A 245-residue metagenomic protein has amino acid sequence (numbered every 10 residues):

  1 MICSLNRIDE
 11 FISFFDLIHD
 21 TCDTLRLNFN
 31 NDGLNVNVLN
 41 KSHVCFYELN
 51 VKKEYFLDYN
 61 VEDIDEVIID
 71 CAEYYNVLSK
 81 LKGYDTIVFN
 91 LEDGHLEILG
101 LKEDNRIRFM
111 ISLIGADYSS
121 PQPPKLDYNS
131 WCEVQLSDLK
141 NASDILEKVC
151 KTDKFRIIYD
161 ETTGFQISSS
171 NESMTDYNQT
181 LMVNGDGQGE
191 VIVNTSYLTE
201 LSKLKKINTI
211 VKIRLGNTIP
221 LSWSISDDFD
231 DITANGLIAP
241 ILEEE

Functional and structural regions predicted by a protein language model:
M1-N50, D58-R108, Y128-E245: DNA polymerase processivity clamps
F109-Q122: Conserved loop-to-helix interface motifs that mediate assembly, gating, or partner/ligand docking in ancient ring
